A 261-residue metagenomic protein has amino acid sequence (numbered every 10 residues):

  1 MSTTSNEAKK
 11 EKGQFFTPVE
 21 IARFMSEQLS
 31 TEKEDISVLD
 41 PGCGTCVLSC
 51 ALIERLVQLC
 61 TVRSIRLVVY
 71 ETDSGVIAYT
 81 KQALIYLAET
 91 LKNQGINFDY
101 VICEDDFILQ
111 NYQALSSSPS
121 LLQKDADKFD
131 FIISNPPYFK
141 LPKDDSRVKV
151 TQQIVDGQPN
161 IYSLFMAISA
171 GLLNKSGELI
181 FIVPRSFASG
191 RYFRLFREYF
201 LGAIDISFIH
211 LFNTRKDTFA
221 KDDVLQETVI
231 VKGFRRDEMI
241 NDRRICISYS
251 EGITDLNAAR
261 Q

Functional and structural regions predicted by a protein language model:
M1-E7: N-terminal, positively charged/glycine-rich alpha-helical extensions of SAM-dependent methyltransferases
K10-F24, G42-C50, S64, Y70 (+3 more regions): Signature of N6-adenine DNA methyltransferases within the class I
E27-K33: Glycine-rich helix-loop-beta junction characteristic of Rossmann-like nucleotide cofactor-binding loops
T31, Q58, Y86-N93, K175 (+1 more regions): Secondary-structure boundary motif
S37-L39: Conserved beta-strand elements of the Class I
I53, A78-K81, I85-K92, R197 (+1 more regions): Class I S-adenosyl-L-methionine
R55-R66: Conserved S-adenosyl-L-methionine
L84-S120: S-adenosyl-L-methionine
